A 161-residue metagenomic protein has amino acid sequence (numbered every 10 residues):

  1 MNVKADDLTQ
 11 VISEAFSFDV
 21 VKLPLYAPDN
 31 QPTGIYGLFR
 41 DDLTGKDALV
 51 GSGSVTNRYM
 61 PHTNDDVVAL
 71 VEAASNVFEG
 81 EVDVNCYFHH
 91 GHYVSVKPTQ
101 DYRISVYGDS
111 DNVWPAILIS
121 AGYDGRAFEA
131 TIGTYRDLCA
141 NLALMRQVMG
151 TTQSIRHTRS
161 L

Functional and structural regions predicted by a protein language model:
M1-A69: Feature for intrinsically disordered/low-complexity regulatory segments and propeptides
D65, A69-L161: Intrinsic disorder/low-complexity polar-acidic segments
